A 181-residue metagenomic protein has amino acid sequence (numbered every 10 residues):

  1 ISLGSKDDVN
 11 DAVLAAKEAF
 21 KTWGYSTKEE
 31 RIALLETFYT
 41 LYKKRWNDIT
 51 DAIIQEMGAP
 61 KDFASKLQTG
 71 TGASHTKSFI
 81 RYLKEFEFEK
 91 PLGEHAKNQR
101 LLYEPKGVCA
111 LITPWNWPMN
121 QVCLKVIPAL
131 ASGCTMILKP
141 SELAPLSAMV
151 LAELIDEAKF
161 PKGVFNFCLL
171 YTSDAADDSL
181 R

Functional and structural regions predicted by a protein language model:
I1-K97: N-terminal Rossmann-like NAD(P)+-binding subdomain of aldehyde/semialdehyde dehydrogenases
G4, S141, A176: Anionic group-transfer/hydrolysis microenvironments
K61, K84, W117, G163-V164 (+1 more regions): Secondary-structure boundary/capping signal
F88-S173: Rossmann-like NAD(P) dinucleotide-binding subdomain of oxidoreductase/dehydrogenase enzymes
Y171-R181: Single conserved hydrophobic/aromatic residue that forms the stacking wall/gate of nucleotide- or nucleobase-binding
